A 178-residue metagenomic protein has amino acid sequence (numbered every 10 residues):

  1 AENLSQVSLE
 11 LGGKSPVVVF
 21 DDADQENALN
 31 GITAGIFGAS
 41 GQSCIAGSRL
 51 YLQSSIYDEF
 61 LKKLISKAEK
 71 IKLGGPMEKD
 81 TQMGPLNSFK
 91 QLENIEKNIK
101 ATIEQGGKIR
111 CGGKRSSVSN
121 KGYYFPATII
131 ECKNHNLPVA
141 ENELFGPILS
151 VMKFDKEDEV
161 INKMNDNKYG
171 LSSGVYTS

Functional and structural regions predicted by a protein language model:
A1-N134, E157-D158: ALDH superfamily catalytic-core signature
V18, K72-L73, S117, Y124-S178: Conserved C-terminal structural/oligomerization subdomain of aldehyde/semialdehyde dehydrogenase
